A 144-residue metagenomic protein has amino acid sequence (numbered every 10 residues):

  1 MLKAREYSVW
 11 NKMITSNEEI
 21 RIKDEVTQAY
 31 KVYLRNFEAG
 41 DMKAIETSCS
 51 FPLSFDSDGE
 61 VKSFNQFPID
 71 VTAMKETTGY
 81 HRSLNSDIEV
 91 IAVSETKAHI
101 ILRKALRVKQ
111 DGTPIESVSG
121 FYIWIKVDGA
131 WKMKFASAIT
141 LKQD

Functional and structural regions predicted by a protein language model:
M1-T47: Short, low-complexity N-terminal intrinsically disordered segments enriched in polar/charged residues
L2-S8, E116-D144: Short beta-strand edge/turn micro-motifs at domain boundaries
M42-A92: A solvent-exposed, acidic/Ser-Thr-rich amphipathic alpha-helical stretch
C49, K104-L106, S137-A138: Short beta-strand segments enriched in hydrophobic/aromatic residues within well-folded beta-rich domains
V71, N85-I91, R103-A105, S119-I125: Hydrophobic/aromatic beta-strand elements that line small-molecule binding cavities or substrate pockets in beta-rich
I91-A98, W124-A130: A short, structured loop/turn motif at beta-sheet edges
L106-P114: Short, cysteine-centered beta-strand-loop-beta hairpins and adjacent loop/turn segments enriched in charged/polar
